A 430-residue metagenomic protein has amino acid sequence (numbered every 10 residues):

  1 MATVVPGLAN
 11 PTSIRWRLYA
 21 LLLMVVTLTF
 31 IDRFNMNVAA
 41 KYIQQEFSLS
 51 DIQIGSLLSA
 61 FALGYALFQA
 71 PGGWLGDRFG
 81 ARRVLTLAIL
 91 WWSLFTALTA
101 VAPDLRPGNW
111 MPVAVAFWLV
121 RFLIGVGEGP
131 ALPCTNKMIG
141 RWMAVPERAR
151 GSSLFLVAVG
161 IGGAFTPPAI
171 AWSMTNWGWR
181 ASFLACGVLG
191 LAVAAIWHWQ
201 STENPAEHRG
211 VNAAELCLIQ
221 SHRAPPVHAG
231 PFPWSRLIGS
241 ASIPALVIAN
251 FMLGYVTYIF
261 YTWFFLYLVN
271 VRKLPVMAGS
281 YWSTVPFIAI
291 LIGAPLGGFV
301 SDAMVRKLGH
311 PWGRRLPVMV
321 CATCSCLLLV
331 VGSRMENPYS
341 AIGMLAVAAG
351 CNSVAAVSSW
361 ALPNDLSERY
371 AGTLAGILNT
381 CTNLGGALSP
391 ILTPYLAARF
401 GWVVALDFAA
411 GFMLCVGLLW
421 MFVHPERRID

Functional and structural regions predicted by a protein language model:
R17-D51, F260-F265: Extracytoplasmic
M36-N37, S240-P295, A356, W360 (+1 more regions): Extracytoplasmic gate region of multi-pass secondary transporters
S59-W74, T284-G297: Central cavity-lining transmembrane alpha-helices of secondary-active solute carriers, predominantly the Major
L90-W110, T323-E336: C-terminal ends and interior cores of transmembrane alpha-helices in multi-pass membrane transporters/permeases
V120-V159: Cytoplasmic helix-loop-helix junction between adjacent transmembrane helices in 12-TM secondary transporters
V159-H208: Helix-loop-helix hairpin linking two adjacent transmembrane segments in secondary transporters
T175-V188, P275, G313-L316, Y395-F412: A membrane-interface helix-boundary motif in multi-pass transporters
P311-S358: C-terminal transmembrane helical hairpin of 12-TM major facilitator-type secondary transporters
